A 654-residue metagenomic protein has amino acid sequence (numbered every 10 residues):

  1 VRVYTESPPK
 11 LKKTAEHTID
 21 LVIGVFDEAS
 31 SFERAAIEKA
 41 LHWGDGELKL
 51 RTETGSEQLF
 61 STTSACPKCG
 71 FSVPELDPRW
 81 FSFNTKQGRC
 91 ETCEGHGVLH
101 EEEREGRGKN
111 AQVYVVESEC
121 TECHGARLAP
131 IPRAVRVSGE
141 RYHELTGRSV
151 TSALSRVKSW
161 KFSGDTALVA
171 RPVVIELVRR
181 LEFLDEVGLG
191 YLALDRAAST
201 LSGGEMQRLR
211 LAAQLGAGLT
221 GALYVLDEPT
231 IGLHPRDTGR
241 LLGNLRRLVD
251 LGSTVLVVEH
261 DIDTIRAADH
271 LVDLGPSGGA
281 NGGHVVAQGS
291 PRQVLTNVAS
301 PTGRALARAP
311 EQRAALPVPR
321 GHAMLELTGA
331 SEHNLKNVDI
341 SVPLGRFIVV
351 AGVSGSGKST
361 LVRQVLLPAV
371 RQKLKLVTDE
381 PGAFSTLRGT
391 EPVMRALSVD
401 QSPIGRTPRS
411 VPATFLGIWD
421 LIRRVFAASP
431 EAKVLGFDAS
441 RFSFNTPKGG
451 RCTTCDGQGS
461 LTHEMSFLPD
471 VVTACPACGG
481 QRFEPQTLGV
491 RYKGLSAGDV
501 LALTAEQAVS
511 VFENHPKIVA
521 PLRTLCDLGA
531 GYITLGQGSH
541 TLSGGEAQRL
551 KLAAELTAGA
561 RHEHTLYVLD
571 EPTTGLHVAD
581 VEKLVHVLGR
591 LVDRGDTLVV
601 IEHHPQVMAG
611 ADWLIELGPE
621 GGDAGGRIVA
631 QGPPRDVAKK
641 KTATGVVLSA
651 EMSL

Functional and structural regions predicted by a protein language model:
V1-L654: Conserved phosphate-binding elements of NTP-dependent enzyme cores
